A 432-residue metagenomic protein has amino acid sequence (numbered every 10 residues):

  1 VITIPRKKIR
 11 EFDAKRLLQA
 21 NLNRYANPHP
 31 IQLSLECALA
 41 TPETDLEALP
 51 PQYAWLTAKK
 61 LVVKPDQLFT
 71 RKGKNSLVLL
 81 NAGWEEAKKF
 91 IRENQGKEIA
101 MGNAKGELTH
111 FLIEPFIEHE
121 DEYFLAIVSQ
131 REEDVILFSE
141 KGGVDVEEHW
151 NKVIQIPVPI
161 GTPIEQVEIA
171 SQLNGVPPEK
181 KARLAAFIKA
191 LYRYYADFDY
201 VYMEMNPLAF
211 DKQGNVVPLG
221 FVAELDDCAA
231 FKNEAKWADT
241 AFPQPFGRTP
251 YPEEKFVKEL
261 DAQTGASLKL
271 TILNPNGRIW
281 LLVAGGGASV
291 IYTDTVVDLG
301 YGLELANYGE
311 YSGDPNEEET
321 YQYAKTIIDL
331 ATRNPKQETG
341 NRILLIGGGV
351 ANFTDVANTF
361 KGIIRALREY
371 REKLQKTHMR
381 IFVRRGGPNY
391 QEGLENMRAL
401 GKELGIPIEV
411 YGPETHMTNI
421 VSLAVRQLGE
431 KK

Functional and structural regions predicted by a protein language model:
I2-T109, I113-E204, F210-I343, R368-E372 (+2 more regions): ATP-dependent carboxylate/acyl-activation modules
G340-L394: C-terminal hydrophobic structural anchor segments that stabilize assembly/packing rather than catalytic chemistry
